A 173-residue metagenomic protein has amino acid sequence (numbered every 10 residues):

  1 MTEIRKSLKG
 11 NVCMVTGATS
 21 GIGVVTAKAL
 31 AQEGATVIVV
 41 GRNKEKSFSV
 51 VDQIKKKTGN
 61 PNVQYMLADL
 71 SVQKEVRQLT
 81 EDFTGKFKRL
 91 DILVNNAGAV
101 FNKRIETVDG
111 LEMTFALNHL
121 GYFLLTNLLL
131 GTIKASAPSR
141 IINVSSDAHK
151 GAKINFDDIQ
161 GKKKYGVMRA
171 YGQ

Functional and structural regions predicted by a protein language model:
E3-I38: Canonical Rossmann dinucleotide-binding motif of NAD(H)/NADP(H)-dependent dehydrogenases/reductases, specifically
I4, G98-R104, E112, K134-Q173: Catalytic loop of short-chain dehydrogenase/reductase
M14-V15, D91-V94, G98, F115 (+1 more regions): N-terminal Rossmann-like NAD(P) cofactor-binding module of classical short-chain dehydrogenase/reductase
E33-S49: Conserved glycine-rich Rossmann-like NAD(P)H-binding loop of the short-chain dehydrogenase/reductase
K44-E45, M66-E81: The beta1-alpha1 cofactor-binding region of Rossmann-like NAD(H)/NADP(H)-dependent oxidoreductases
T58-V63, D82-N95, F101-E106: A glycine-rich helix->loop->beta "capping" turn within Rossmann-like NAD(P)(H)-dependent oxidoreductase domains
H119-L120: Ankyrin-repeat alpha-helix packing hotspot
T126-N127: A short, exposed helix-loop element centered on a Lys and neighboring polar residues
